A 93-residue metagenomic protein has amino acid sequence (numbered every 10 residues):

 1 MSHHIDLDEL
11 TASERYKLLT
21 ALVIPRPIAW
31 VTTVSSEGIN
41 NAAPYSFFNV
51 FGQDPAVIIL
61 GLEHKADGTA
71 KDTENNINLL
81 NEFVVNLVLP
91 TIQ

Functional and structural regions predicted by a protein language model:
M1-Q93: N-terminal structural module
